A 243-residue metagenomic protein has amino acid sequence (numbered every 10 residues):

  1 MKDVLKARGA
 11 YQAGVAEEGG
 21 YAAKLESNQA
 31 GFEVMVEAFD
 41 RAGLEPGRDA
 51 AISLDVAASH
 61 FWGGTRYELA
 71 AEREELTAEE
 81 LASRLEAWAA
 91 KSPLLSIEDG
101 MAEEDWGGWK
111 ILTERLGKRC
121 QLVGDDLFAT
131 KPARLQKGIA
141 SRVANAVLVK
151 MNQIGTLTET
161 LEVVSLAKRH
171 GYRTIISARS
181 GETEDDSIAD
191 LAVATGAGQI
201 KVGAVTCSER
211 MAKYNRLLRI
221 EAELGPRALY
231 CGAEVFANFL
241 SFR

Functional and structural regions predicted by a protein language model:
M1-G19: Mobile "lid/hinge" segments at catalytic clefts and subdomain interfaces of large enzymes
Y11-Q12, Q29-F242: Catalytic core of soluble alpha/beta enzymes
E18-G20, T183-E184: Short, conserved loop-to-beta-strand elements that form functional interface hotspots
A22-L25: Hydrophobic alpha-helical bundle cores within soluble ligand-binding/oligomerization subdomains
